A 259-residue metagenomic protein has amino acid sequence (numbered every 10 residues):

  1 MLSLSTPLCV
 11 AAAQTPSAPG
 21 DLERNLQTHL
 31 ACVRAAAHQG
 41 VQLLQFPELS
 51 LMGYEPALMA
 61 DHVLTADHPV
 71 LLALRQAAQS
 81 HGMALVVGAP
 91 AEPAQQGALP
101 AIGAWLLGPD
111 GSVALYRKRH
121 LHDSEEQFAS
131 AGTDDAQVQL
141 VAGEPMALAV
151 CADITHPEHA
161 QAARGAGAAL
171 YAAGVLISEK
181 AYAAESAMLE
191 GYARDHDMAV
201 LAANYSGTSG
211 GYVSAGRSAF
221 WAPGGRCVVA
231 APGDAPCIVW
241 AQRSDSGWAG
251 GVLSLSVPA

Functional and structural regions predicted by a protein language model:
L2-V10, V138-A147, L170: Beta-strand-turn-beta hairpins that frame and shape the catalytic cleft of phosphate-ester-processing enzymes
A13, Y116, Q139, A203 (+2 more regions): Hydrophobic residues at beta-strand termini and immediately following loops that shape nucleotide-binding pockets
Q14-P19: Short polar catalytic/cofactor-binding loops
L22, Q27-P109, E179-M198: Cys-nucleophile CN-hydrolase/nitrilase-fold catalytic domain and related Cys-dependent amidase chemistry that acts on
M52, M59, W105, Y116-H122 (+2 more regions): Short beta->alpha transition motifs characteristic of CBS
D67-V86, T155-C237: CN hydrolase (nitrilase-like) catalytic-core segments centered on the catalytic cysteine and neighboring Lys/Glu
V87-A89, I102-L106, Q137, S218-F220 (+1 more regions): Short beta-strand scaffold segments in enzyme catalytic cores
Q95-A166, E179-A181, E185-A187, G191 (+1 more regions): Active-site catalytic loop in hydrolytic enzyme cores
